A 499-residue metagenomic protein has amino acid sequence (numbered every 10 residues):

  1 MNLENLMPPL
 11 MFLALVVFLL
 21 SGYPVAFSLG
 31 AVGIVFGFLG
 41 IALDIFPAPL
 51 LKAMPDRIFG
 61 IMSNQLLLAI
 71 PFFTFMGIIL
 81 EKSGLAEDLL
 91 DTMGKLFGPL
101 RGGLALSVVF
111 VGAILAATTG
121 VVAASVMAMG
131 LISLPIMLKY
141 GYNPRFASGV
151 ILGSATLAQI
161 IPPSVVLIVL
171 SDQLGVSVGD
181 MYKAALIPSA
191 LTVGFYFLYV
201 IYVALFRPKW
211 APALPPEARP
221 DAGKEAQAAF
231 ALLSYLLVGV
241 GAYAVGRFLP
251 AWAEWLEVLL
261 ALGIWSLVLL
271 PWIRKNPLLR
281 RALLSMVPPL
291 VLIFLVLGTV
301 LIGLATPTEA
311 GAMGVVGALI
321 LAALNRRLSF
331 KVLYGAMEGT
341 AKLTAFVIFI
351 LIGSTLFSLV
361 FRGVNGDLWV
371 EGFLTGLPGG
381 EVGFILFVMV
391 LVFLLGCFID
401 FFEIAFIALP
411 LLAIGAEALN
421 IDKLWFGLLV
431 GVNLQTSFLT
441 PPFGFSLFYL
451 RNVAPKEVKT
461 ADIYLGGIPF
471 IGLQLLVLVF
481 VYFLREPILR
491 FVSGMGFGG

Functional and structural regions predicted by a protein language model:
M1-G499: Alpha-helical transmembrane segments of multi-pass membrane transport proteins
